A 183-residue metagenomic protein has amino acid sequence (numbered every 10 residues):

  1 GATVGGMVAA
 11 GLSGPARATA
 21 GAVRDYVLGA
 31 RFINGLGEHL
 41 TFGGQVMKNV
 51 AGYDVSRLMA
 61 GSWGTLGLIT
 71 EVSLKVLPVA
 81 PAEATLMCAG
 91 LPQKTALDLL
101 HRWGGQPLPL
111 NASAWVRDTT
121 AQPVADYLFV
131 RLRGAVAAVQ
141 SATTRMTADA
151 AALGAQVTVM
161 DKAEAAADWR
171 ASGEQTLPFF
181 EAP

Functional and structural regions predicted by a protein language model:
G1-P183: Noncatalytic alpha-helical scaffold of FAD-dependent oxidoreductases
